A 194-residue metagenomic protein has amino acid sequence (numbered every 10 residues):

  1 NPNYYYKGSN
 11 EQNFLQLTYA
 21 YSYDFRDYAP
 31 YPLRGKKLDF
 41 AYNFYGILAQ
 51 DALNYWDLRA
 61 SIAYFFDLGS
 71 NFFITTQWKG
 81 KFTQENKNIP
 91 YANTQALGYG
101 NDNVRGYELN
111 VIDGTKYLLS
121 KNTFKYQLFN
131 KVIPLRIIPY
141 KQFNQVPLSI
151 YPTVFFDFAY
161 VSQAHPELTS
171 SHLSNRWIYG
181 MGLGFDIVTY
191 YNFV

Functional and structural regions predicted by a protein language model:
N1, F185-V188: Subset of outer-membrane beta-barrel
P2-G8, F44-Q50, R105-L109, P166-S171: Extracellular loop and loop/strand-boundary signature of outer-membrane beta-barrel proteins
P2-R26: Outer-membrane beta-barrel transmembrane domain signature of Gram-negative proteins, especially the mid-to-C-terminal
K7, N71, T123-I133, I137 (+1 more regions): Outer-membrane beta-barrel transmembrane domain signature
L17-S22, R26-Q145: C-terminal outer-membrane beta-barrel translocator/porin domains of Gram-negative envelope proteins and their
Q77-K79, T153-A159, V188: Generic beta-strand/beta-sheet core signal
Q84, Y190-V194: Predominantly the C-terminal beta-signal and adjacent terminal strand-loop region of outer-membrane beta-barrel
I178-G182, D186, V194: Short amphipathic alpha-helical surface patches that serve as generic macromolecular interface elements
